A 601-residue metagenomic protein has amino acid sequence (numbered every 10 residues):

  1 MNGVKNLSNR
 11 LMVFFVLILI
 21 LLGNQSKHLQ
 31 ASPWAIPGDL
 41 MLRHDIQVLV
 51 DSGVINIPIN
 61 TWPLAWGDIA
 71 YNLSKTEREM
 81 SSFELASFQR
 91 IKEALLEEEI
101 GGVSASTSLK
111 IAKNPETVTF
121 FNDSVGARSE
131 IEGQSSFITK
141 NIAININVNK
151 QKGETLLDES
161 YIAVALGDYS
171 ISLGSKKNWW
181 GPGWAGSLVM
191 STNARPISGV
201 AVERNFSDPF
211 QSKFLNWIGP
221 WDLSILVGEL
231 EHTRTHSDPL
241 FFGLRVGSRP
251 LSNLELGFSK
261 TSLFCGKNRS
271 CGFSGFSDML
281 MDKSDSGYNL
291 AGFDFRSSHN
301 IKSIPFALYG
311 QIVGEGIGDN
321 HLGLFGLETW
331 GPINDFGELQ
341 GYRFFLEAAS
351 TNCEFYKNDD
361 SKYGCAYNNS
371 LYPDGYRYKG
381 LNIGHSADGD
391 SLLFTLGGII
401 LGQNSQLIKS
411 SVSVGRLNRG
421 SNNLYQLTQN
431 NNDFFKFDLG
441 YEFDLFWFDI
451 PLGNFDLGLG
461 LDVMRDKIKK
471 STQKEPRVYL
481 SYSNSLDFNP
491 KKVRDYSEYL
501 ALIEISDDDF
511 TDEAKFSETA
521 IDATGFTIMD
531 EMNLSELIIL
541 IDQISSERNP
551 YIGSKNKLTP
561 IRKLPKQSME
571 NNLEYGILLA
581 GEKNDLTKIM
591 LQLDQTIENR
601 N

Functional and structural regions predicted by a protein language model:
V13-N24: Bacterial N-terminal signal peptides
Q25-A31: Sec/Tat signal peptide C-region and signal peptidase I cleavage site
A31-P33, H44-D45, V50-S52, I59-E98: Short, solvent-exposed alpha-helical surface patches in non-cytosolic proteins
I36-G38, L42-R43, V48, K92-I146 (+2 more regions): Transmembrane beta-strand segments of Gram-negative outer membrane beta-barrel proteins
P58-N60, A94-S104, I138-I144, A165-D168 (+7 more regions): Short loop/turn motifs that connect adjacent beta-strands in outer-membrane beta-barrel proteins
S124-W217: Well-ordered mid-protein domain cores that form the structural environment of catalytic cofactors
W179, G199-P373, D388-L396, L401 (+4 more regions): Signature for the C-terminal beta-barrel architecture of outer-membrane proteins
G199, V246, K474-A514: Outer-membrane beta-barrel "beta-signal"
